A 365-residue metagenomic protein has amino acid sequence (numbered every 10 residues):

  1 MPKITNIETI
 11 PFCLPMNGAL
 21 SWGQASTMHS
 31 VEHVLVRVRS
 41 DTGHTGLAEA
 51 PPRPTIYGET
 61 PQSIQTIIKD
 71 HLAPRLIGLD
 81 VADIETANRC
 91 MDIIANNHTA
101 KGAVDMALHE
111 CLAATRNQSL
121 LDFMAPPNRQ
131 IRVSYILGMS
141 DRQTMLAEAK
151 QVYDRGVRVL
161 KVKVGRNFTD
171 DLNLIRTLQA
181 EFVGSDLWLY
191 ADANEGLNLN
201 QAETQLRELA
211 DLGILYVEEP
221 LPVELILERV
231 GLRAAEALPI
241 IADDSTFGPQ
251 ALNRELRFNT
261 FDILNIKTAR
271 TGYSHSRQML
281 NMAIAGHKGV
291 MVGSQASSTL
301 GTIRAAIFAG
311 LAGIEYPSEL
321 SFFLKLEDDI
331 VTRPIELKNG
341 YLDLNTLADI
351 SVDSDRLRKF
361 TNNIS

Functional and structural regions predicted by a protein language model:
M1-Y57, D328: Structured beta-strand/loop patches that form or line metal/cofactor-binding pockets in enzymes
P2-N6, D92, A113-Q130: N-terminal amphipathic alpha-helix/helix-capping segment at the start of soluble metabolic enzymes
I4, V36, G43, L72 (+10 more regions): Conserved, mostly hydrophobic/aromatic
N6, R39-T115: Metal- or metallocofactor-binding catalytic centers and their adjacent structured scaffolds across diverse enzyme
Q65, K69-A73, D105, H109-E110 (+5 more regions): Predominant activation on well-ordered alpha-helical scaffold segments within soluble catalytic domains
D122-E236: Metal-dependent enolase-superfamily TIM-barrel catalytic cores that perform enediolate-based chemistry
G213, E224-P239, T246-A348: Shared catalytic-loop signature of beta/alpha-barrel
